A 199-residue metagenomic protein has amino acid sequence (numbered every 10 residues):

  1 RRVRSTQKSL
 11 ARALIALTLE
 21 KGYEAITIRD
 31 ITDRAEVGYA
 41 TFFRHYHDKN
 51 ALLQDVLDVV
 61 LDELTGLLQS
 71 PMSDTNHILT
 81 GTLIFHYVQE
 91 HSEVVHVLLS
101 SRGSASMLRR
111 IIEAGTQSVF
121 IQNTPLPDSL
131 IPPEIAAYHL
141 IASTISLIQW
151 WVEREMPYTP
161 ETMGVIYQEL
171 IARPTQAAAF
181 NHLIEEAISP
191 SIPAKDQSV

Functional and structural regions predicted by a protein language model:
R2, T6, N76, G103 (+4 more regions): Conserved acidic
R4-I15, L19, E24-I28, D33-E36 (+2 more regions): An amphipathic alpha-helix adjacent to DNA-recognition modules
A16-Y23, L67, P71, H91 (+3 more regions): Basic, amphipathic alpha-helical hairpins
I26-T27, H96-L98, M107, P160 (+1 more regions): Short, hydrophobic secondary-structure boundary micro-motifs
L68-V97, S104: Hydrophobic alpha-helical connector segments
T82-L83, R102-S146, E169-Q176: Amphipathic alpha-helical packing segments from all-alpha helical-bundle domains
E153-V199: C-terminal peripheral helix-coil segments that are non-catalytic and often amphipathic
